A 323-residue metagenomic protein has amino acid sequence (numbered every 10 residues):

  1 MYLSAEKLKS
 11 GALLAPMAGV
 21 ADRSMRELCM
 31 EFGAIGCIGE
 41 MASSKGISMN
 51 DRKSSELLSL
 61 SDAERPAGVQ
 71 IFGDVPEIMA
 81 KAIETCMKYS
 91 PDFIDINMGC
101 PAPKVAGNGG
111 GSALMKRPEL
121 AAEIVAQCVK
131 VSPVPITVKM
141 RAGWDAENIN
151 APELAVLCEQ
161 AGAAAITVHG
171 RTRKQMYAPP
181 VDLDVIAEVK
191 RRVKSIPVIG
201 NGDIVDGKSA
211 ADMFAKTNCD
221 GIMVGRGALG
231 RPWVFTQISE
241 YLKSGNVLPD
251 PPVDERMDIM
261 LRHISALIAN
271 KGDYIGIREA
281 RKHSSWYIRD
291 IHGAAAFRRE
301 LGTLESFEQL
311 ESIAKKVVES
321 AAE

Functional and structural regions predicted by a protein language model:
M1, L8-L13, A18, R23-S24 (+6 more regions): Alpha/beta catalytic cores of nucleotide-metabolism and tRNA/nucleoside-modifying enzymes
M1-L3, L8, M17-D92: Glycine-rich, positively charged N-terminal anion/phosphate-binding segment
Y2-A12, K45-P66, C100, K104-N108 (+3 more regions): N-terminal small/glycine-rich loop or linker at the start of catalytic domains across soluble metabolic enzymes
A12-P16, C37-G39, A67-I71, I94 (+4 more regions): Hydrophobic faces of well-ordered beta-strands that scaffold small-molecule active sites in alpha/beta enzyme cores
M17-G19, A42-S44, F72-D74, G99-P101 (+4 more regions): Active-site beta-loop-alpha junctions enriched in small/polar residues
A80-G110, P118-I196: Alpha/beta enzyme core
